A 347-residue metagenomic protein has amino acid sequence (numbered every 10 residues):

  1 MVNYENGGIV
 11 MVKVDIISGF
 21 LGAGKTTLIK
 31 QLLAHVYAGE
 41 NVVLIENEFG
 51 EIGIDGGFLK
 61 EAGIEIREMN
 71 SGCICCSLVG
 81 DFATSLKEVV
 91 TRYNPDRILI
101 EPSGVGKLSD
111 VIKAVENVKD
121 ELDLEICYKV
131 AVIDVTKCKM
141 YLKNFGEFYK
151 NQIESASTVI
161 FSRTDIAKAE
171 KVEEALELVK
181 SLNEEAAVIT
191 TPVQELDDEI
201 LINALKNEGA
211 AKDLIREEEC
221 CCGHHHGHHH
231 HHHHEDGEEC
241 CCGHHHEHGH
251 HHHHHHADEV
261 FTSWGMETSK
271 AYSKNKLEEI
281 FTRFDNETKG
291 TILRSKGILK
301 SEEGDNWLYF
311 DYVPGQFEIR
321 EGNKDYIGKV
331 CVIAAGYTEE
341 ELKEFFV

Functional and structural regions predicted by a protein language model:
M1-V10: Short, Lys/Arg-enriched N-terminal segments with co-localized hydrophobic residues within the first ~10-30 amino acids
G7-G8, A167-K324, A335-V347: C-terminal accessory "lid"/substrate-recognition subdomains
I9-S18, A23-L142: Nucleotide-state-sensitive switch-loop elements of NTP-binding domains
K60-G63, V118, F148-Y149, L205-G209: Short, hinge-like loop/turn segments at secondary-structure boundaries
R92-D198: Phosphate/Mg2+-binding loops and adjacent switch elements in nucleotide/diphosphate-handling enzyme cores
G328-A334: Short, well-ordered beta-strand elements
